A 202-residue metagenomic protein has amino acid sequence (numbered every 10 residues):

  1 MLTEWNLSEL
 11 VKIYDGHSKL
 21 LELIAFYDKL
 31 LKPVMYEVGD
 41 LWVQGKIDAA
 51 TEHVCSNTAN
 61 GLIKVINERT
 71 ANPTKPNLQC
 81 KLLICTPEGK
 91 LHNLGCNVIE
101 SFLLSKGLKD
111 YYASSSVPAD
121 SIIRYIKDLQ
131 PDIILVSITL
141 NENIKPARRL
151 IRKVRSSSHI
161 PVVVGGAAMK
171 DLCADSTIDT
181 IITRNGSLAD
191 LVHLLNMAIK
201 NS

Functional and structural regions predicted by a protein language model:
M1-T74: Long amphipathic alpha-helical segments
I66-R69, A198, S202: Solvent-exposed amphipathic alpha-helical surface segments
K75-L82: A short, charged/proline- and glycine-enriched loop that marks the coil->beta-strand transition at the N-terminal
L83-N93, N97-L129, I134-V136, E142-N201: Internal alpha/beta domain cores that form substrate/cofactor-binding pockets in large enzymes and binding proteins
